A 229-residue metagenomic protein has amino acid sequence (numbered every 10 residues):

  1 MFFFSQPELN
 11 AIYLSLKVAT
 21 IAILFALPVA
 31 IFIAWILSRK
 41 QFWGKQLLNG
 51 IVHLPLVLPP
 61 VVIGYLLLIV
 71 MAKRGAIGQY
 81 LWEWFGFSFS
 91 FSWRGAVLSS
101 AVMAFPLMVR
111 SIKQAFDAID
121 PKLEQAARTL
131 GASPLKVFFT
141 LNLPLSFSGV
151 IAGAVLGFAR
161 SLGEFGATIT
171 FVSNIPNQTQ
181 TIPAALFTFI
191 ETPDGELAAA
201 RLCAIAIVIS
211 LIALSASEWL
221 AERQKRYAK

Functional and structural regions predicted by a protein language model:
M1-N10, I169-L211, A216: Interhelical loop and adjacent transmembrane-helix boundary motif in polytopic membrane transport permeases
F3, G64-A101, F171-I175: Membrane-interfacial helix termini and adjacent extracytoplasmic/periplasmic loops of multi-pass transporters
Y13-I21, P55, P59, L135 (+3 more regions): Alpha-helical transmembrane segments of multi-pass membrane proteins
A19, I23-I31, W35, V61 (+7 more regions): Hydrophobic positions within alpha-helical transmembrane segments of bacterial inner-membrane proteins
I21-V52, Y65-L67, A115-D117, K122 (+4 more regions): Transmembrane-helix boundary motif in ABC transporter permease subunits
L24, V109-I112, F116, D120 (+1 more regions): Transmembrane alpha-helices
G44, K113-E124, R128-T129, A199-K229: C-terminal transmembrane helix and the adjacent membrane-cytosol boundary/short C-terminal tail of inner/organellar
A72-R74, V150-T188: Non-cytoplasmic
